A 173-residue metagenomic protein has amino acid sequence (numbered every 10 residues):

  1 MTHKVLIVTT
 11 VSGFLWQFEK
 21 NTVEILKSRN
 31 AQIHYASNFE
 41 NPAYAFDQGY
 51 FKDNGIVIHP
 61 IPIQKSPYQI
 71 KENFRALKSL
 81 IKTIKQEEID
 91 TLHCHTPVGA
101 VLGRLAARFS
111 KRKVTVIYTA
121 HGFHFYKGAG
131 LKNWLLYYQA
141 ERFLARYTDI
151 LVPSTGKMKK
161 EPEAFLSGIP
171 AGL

Functional and structural regions predicted by a protein language model:
H3-L6, R108-F123, E141, V152: Active-site proximal beta-strand in glycosyltransferases
K4, D90-T91: Structural motif
I7-E72, K157-L173: N-terminal strand-loop element at the rim of the active site of nucleotide-sugar-dependent glycosyltransferases
K71-K78, V114-T115, F125-F143, Y147: Nucleotide-sugar donor phosphate/pyrophosphate-binding loop at the beta->alpha transition of glycosyltransferases
T83-D90: Glycine-rich phosphate-binding loop signature in dinucleotide/nucleotide-binding domains
C94-A100: Short His-centered aromatic/hydrophobic patch
G103, A107, P162-E163: Hydrophobic packing residues within well-ordered alpha-helices of enzyme cores
L131-L173: Active-site-proximal region of nucleotide-activated glycan assembly enzymes, centered on histidine/acidic-rich loops
